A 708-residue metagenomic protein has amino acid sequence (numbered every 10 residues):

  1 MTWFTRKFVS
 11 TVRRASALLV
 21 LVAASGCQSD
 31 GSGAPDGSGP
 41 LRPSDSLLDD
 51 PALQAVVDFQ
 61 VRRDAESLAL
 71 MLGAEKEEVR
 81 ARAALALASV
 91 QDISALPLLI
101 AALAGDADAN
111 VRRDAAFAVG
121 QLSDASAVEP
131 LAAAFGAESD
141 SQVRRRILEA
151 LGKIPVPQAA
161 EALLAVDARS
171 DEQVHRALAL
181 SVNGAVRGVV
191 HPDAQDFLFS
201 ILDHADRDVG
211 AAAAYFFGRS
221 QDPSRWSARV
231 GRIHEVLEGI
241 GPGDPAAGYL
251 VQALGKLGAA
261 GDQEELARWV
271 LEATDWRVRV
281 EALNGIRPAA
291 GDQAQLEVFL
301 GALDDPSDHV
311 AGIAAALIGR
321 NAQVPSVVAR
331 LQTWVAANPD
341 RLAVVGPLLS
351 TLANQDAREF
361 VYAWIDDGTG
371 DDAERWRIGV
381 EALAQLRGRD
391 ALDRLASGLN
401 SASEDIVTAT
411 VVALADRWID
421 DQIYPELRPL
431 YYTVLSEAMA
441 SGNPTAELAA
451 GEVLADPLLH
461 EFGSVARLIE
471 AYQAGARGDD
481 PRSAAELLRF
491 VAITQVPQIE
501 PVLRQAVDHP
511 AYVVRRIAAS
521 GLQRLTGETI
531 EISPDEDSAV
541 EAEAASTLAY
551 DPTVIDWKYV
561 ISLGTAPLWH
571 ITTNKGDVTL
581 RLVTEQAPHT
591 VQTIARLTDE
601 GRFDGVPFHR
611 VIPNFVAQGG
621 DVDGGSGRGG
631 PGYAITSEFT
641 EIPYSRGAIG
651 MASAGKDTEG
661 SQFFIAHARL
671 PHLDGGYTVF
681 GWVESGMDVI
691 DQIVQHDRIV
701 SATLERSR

Functional and structural regions predicted by a protein language model:
T2-S16: Bacterial N-terminal signal peptides that target proteins for export
R14-S25: Bacterial N-terminal signal peptides
A24-P43: Bacterial Sec-dependent signal peptides at the C-terminal "C-region" and cleavage site
C27-S29, Y424, G442-N443, D456-R708: Cyclophilin-like peptidyl-prolyl cis-trans isomerases
G39-R62, L70, E78-D92, L98-A101 (+22 more regions): Structural detector for internal amphipathic alpha-helices that build alpha-solenoid repeat scaffolds
D64, V79, A95, A127 (+13 more regions): Stable alpha-helical elements in mature extracytoplasmic
S67-E75, L98-G105, P130-E138, A162-S170 (+10 more regions): Alpha-solenoid HEAT/Armadillo-like helical repeat scaffolds in large eukaryotic proteins
